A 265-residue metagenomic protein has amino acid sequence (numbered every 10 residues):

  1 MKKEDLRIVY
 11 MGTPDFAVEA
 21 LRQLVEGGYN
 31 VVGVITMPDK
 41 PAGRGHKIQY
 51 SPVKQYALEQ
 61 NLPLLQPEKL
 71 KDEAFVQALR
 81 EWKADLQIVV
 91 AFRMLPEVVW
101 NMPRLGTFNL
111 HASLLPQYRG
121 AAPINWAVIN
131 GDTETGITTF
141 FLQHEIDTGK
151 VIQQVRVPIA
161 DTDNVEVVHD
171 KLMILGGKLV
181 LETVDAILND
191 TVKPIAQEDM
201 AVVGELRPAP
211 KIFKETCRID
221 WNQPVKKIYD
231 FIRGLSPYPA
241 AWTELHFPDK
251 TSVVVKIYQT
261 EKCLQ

Functional and structural regions predicted by a protein language model:
M1-G45: N-terminal Rossmann-like dinucleotide-binding module
L6-V9, K83-Q87, T216-C217: Short active-site oxyanion
R7, N30, N61-P63, G106: Conserved beta-strand segments of alpha/beta enzyme cores
T13-F16, E68-K71, A91-M94, C263: Short beta->alpha connector loops
V18, R22-E26, V76-R80, E97 (+1 more regions): Amphipathic, non-transmembrane alpha-helical secondary structure
G27-N30, M37, L86-P208: Donor/substrate-binding cores of folate-linked one-carbon enzymes
P41-D85: N-terminal glycine-/serine-/threonine-rich beta1-alpha1-beta2 phosphate-ribose binding loop of Rossmann-like
A201-Q265: Internal anion-binding site segments
